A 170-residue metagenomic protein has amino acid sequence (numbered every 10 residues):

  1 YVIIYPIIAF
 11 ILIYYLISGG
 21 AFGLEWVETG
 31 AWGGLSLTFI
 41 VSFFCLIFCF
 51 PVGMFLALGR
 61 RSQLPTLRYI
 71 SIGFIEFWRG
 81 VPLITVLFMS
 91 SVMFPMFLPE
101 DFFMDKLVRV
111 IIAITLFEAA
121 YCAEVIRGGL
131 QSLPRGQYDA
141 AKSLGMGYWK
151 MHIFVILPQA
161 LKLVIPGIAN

Functional and structural regions predicted by a protein language model:
Y1-N170: Transmembrane alpha-helices and adjacent helix-loop boundaries
